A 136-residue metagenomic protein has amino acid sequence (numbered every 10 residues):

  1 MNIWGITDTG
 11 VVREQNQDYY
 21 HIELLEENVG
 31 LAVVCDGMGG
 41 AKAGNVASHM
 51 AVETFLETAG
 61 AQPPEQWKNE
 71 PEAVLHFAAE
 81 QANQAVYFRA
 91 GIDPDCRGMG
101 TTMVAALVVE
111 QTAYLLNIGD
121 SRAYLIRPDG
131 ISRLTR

Functional and structural regions predicted by a protein language model:
M1-R136: PP2C/PPM-type serine/threonine phosphatase catalytic domain
